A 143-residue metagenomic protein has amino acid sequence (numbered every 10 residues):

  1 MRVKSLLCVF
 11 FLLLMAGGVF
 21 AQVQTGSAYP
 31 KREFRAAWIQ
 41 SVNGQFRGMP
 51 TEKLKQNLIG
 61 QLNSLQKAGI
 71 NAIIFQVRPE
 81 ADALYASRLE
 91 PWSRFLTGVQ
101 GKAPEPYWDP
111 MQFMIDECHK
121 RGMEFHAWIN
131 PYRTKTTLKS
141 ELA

Functional and structural regions predicted by a protein language model:
M1-L7: Bacterial N-terminal signal peptides that target proteins for export
C8-G18: Bacterial N-terminal signal peptides
V19-V23: Boundary at the C-terminal end of the N-terminal hydrophobic targeting segment
R32-F34, W38-Q40, G44-Q56, D116 (+1 more regions): Active-site-adjacent "subsite" loops/lids of carbohydrate-active enzymes
V42-E52, W92-W108: The substrate-binding groove and active-site-proximal loops of carbohydrate-active enzymes, especially glycoside
Q56-A83: Catalytic domains of carbohydrate-active enzymes, especially glycoside hydrolases
A83-G98, R133-A143: Aromatic- and acidic-residue-enriched segments that line the glycan-binding/catalytic groove of carbohydrate-active
